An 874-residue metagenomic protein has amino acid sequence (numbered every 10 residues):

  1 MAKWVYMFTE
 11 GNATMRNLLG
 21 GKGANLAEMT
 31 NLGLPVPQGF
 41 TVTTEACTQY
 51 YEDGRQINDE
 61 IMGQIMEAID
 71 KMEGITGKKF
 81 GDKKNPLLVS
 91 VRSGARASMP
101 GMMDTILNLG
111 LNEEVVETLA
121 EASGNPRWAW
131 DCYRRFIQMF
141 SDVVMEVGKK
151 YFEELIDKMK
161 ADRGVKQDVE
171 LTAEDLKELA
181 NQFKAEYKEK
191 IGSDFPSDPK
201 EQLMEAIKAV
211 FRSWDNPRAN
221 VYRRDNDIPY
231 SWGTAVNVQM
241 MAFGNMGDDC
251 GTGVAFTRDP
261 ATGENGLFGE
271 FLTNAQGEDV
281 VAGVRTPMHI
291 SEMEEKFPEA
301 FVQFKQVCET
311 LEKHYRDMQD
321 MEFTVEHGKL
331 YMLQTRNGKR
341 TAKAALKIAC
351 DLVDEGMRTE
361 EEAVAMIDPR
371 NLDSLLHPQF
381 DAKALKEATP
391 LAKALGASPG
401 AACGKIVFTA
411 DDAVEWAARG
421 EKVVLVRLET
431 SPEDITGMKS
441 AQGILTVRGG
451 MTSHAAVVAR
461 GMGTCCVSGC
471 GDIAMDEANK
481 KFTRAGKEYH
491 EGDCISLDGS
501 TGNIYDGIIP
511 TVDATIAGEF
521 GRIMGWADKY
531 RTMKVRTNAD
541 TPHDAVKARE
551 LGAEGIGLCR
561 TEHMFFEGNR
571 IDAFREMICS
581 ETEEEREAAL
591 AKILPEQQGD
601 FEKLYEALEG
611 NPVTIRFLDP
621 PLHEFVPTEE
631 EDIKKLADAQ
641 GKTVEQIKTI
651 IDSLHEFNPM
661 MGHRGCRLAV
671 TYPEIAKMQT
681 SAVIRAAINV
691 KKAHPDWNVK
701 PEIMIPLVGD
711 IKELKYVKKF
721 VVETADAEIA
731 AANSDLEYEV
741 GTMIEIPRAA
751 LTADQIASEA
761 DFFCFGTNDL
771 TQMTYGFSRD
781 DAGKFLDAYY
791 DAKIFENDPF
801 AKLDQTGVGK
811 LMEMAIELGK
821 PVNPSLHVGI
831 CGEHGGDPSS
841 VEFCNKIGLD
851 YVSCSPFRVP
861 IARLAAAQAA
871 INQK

Functional and structural regions predicted by a protein language model:
M1-A388, E421-V424, S431-T436, Q442 (+10 more regions): Nucleotide/phosphate-binding sheet-loop regions of phosphoryl- and nucleotidyl-transfer enzymes
F40, V447-G449, S468-G471, C559 (+2 more regions): Short beta->alpha connector loops at strand-helix junctions that form conserved, small/polar/Pro-enriched
R92-S93, I516, W526-K874: Conserved alpha/beta-domain cores
N237, V407, V424-V426, L445 (+3 more regions): Structural motif
K329-Y331, L428-K439, G443-L445, M451-V457 (+7 more regions): Glycine-rich phosphate/ribose-binding loops and adjacent secondary-structure elements that form binding surfaces
L333-T335, H490-N538, D544: C-terminal domain-closing interface element
M357-A441, N503-I509, F520, M524-A527 (+1 more regions): Protease-associated
